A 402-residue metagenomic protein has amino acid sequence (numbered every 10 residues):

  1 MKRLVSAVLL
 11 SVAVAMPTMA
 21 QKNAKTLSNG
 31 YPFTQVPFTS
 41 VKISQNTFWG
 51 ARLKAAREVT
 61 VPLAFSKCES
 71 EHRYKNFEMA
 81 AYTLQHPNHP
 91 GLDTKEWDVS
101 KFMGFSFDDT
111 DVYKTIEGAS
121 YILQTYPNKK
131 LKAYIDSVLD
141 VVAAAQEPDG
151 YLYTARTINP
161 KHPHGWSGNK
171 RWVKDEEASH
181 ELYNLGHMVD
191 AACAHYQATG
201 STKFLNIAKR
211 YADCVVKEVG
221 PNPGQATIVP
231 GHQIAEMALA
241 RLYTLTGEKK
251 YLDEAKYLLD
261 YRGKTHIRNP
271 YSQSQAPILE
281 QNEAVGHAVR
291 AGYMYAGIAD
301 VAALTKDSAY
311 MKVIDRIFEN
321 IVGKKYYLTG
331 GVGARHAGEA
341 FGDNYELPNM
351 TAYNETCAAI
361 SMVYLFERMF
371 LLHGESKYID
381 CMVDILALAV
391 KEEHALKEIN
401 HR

Functional and structural regions predicted by a protein language model:
M1-K22: Bacterial Sec-dependent N-terminal signal peptides
Q21-R402: Glycan-recognition and catalytic cores of secretory/periplasmic carbohydrate-active enzymes
